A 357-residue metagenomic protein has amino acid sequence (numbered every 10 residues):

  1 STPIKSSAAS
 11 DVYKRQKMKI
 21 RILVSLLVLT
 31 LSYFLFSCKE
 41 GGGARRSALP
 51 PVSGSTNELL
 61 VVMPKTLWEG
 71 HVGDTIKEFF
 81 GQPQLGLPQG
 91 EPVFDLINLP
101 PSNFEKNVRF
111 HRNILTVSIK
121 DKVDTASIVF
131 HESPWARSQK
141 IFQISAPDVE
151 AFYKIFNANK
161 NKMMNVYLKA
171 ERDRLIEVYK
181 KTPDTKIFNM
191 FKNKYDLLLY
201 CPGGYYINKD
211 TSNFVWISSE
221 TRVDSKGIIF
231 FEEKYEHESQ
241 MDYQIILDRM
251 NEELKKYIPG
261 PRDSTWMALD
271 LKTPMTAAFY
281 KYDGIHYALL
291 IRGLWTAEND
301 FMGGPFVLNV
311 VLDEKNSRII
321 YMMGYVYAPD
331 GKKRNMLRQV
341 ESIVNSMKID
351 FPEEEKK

Functional and structural regions predicted by a protein language model:
S1-Q16: Single conserved hydrophobic/aromatic residue that forms the stacking wall/gate of nucleotide- or nucleobase-binding
I22-L31: Sec-dependent N-terminal signal peptides
F34-S37: C-terminal motif of bacterial Sec signal peptides marking the signal peptidase cleavage site
G43-Q139: Start-of-domain marker
G43-R46, V61-T66, P202-P261: Secretory pathway targeting signatures of secreted, lumenal, and periplasmic proteins
D95-A151, K256-S317, G331, N345: Signature of long, low-cysteine stretches enriched in small and polar/charged residues
K140-D148, G227-E232, R318-Y327: Short, well-ordered beta-strand elements
Y153-E177, Y205, S317-K357: Surface-exposed amphipathic alpha-helical segments
